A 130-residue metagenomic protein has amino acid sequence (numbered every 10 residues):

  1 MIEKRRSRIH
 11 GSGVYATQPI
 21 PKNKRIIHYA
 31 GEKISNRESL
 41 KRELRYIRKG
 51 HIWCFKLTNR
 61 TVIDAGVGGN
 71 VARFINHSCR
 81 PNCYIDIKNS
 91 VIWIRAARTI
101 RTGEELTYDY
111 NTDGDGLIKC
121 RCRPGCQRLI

Functional and structural regions predicted by a protein language model:
M1-I130: Conserved catalytic SET/PR domain of SAM-dependent protein methyltransferases, capturing the structural core that binds
